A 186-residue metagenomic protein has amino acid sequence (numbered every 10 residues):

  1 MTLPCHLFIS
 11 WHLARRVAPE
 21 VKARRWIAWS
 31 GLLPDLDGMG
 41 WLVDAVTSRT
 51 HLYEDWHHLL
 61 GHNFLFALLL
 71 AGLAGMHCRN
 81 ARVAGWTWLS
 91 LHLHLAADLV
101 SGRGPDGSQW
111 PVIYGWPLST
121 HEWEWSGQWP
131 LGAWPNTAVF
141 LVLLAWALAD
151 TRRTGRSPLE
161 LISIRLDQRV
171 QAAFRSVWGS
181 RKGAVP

Functional and structural regions predicted by a protein language model:
M1-P186: N-terminal membrane-targeting hydrophobic helices
